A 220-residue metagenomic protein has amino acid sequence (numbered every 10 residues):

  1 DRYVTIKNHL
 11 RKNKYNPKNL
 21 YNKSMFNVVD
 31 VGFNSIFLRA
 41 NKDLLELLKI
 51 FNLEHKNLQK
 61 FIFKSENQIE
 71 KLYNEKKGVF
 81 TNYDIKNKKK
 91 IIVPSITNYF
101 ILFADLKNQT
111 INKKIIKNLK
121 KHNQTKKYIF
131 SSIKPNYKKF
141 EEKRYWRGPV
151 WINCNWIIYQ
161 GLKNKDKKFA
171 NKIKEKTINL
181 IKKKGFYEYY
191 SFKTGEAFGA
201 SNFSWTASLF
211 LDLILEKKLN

Functional and structural regions predicted by a protein language model:
D1-I6, F26-N41, L48: Aromatic- and glycine-enriched pocket-lining scaffold segments that form the walls of small-molecule binding clefts
D1-V28, E66-V150, K176, K182-N220: Extended glycan-interaction surfaces of carbohydrate-active proteins
M25, G32, L53-K60, K89 (+4 more regions): A structural signal for alpha-helical segments
D30, K143-D166: Peripheral, non-catalytic segments that deliver or gate enzyme domains
V31, S35-L38, Q59, F63 (+4 more regions): Conserved structured core elements
S35-L53, F100-T110, W156-K167, L209-N220: Well-ordered alpha-helical scaffold segments within catalytic/enzyme domains
A40, L44, F51-E70, T110-H122 (+1 more regions): Extended, well-ordered alpha-helical scaffold segments
